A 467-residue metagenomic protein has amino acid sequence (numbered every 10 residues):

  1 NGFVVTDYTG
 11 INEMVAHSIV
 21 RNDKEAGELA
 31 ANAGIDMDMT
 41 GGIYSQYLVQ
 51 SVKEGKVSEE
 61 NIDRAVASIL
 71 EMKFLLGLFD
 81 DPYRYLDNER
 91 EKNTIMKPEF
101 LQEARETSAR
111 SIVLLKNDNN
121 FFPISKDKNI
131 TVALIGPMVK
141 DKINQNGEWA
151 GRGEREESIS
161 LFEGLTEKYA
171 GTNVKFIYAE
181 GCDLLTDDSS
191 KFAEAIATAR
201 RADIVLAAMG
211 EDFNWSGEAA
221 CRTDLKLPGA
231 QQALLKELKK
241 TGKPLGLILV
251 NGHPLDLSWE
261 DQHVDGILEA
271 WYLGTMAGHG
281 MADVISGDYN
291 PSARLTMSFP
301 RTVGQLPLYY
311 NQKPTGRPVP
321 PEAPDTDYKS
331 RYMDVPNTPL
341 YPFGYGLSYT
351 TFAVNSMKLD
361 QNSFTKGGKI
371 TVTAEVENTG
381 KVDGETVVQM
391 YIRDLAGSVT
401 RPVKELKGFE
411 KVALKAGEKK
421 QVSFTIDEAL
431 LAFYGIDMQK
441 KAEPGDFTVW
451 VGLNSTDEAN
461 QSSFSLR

Functional and structural regions predicted by a protein language model:
N1-T40, S45-Y47, S58-N61, S68: Second-shell residues forming the walls of enzyme active-site clefts
G2, V174, T241-L245, V264: A short helix->loop->beta-strand "cap" motif at the edges of active sites that frequently abuts
I19, Q50-G147, G153-F162, K168 (+7 more regions): Secreted, periplasmic, or luminal enzymes acting at the cell surface/secretory milieu
I143-N146, M209-P228: Glycine/threonine-rich flexible loop motifs
A202: An anion/phosphate-binding loop that grips the pyrophosphate of nucleotide cofactors and donors
K381-S398, K404-L406: Short acidic, flexible loop segments centered on an aromatic residue
S398-Y434: Intrinsically disordered, low-complexity Pro/Gly/Ser/Thr-rich segments with frequent PxxP/GP/PP motifs and embedded
L430-D446: Short glycine/proline/serine/threonine-rich loop/turn segments at secondary-structure transition edges
